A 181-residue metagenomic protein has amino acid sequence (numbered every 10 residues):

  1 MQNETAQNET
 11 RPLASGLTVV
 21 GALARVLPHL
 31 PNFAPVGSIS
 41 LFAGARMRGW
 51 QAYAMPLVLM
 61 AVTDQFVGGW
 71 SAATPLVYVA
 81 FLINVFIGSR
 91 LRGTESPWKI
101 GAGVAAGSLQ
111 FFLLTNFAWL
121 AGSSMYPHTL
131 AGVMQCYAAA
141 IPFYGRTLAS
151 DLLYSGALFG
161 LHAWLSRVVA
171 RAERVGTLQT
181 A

Functional and structural regions predicted by a protein language model:
M1-M47, Q51-A54, V58: Hydrophobic transmembrane alpha-helices
M1-N8, S166-A181: Membrane-interfacial, low-structure loops and terminal tails that flank and connect transmembrane helices in multi-pass
L13, F66, L91-A106, T177-Q179: Non-catalytic terminal and connector segments of soluble metabolic enzymes
L17, G37-L41, V77-V85, L152-S155: Alpha-helical transmembrane segments of multi-pass membrane proteins
L23-A24, A43-R48, I83, I87-T94 (+1 more regions): Structural signal for the C-terminal ends of transmembrane alpha-helices and the immediately following loop
L23-A34, V58-L91: Interfacial aromatic-anchored transmembrane helix boundaries in multi-pass membrane proteins
A52-V62, I100-S108: Central hydrophobic cores of alpha-helical transmembrane segments in multi-pass integral membrane proteins
S96-A172: Membrane-embedded alpha-helical hairpins and interfacial helices in multi-pass inner-membrane proteins
